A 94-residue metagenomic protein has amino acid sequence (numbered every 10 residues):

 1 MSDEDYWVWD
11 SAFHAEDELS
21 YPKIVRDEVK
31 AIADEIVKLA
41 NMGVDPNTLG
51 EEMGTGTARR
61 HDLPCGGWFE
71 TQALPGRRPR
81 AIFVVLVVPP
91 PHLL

Functional and structural regions predicted by a protein language model:
M1-E35: Arg/Lys-rich, positively charged N-terminal/basic patches that mediate binding to nucleic acids
M1-Y6, R59-L94: Enriched for short, Lys/Arg-rich terminal
D10, V25-R26, D45-N47, A73: General structural signal for secondary-structure boundaries
F13-E16, D34, N41, L74 (+1 more regions): Intrinsic disorder/low-complexity segments
D34-L63: A short, surface-exposed loop/turn module that caps and links secondary-structure elements
